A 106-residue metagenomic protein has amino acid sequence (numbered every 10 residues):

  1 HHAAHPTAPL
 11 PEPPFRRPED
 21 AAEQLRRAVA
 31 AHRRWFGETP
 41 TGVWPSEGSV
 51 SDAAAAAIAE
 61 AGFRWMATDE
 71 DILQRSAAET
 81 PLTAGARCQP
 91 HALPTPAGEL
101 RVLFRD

Functional and structural regions predicted by a protein language model:
H1-G42, G48-D106: Catalytic alpha-helical scaffold of carbohydrate-active enzymes acting on polysaccharides/glycoconjugates
